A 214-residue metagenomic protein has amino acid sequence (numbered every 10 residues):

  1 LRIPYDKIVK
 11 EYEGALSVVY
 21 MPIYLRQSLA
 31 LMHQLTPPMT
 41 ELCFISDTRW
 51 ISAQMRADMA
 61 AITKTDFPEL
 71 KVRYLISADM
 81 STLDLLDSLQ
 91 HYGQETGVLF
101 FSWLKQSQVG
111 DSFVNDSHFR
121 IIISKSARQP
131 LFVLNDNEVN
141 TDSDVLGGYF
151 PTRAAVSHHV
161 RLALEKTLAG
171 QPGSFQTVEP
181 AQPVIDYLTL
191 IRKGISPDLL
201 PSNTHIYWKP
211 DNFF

Functional and structural regions predicted by a protein language model:
L1-F214: Short hydrophobic alpha-helices and adjacent helix-cap/hinge residues
